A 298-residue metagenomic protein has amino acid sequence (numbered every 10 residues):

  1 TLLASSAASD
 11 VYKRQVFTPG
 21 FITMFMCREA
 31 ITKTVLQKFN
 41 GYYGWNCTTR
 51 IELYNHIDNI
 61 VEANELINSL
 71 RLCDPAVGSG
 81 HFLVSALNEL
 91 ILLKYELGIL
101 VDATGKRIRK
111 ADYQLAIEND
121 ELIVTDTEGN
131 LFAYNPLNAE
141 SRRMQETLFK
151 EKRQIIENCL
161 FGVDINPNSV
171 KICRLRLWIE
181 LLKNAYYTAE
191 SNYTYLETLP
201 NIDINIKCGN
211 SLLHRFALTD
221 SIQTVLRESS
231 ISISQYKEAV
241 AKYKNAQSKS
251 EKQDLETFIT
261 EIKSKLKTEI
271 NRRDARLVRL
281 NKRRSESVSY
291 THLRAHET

Functional and structural regions predicted by a protein language model:
T1-A8, Y12, H292-E297: Single conserved hydrophobic/aromatic residue that forms the stacking wall/gate of nucleotide- or nucleobase-binding
S5-E151, I155, S169: Class I S-adenosyl-L-methionine
S5-T34, E157-L160, W178-L181, A185-S211: Non-catalytic, mostly N-terminal accessory regions of nucleic-acid modification and defense proteins
D74, S79-E96, S169, W178-T224: C-terminal, active-site-flanking charged/polar segments
V163: The conserved SAM/SAH-binding core of class I Rossmann-like methyltransferase domains, concentrating on the hydrophobic
N166: Conserved SAM/SAH-binding beta-strand->alpha-helix loop
C173: Conserved SAM-binding loop
R215-R294: Basic, amphipathic N-terminal segments
